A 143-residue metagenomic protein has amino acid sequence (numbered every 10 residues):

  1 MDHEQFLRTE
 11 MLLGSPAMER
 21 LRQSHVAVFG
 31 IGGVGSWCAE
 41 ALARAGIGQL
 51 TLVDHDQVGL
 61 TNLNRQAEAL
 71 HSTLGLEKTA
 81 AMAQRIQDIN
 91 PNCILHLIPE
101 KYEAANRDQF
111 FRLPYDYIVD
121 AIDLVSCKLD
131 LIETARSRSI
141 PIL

Functional and structural regions predicted by a protein language model:
M1-A27: N-terminal charged helix/coil linker that caps or initiates catalytic domains
R22-A43, Q49-D54: Glycine-rich adenosine-cofactor-binding loop
H25, G48-Q49, I94, P141: Residues at the starts of beta-strands that form the adenosine-phosphate
V34-A39, A43, L60, V119 (+1 more regions): Short glycine/serine/threonine-rich phosphate/pyrophosphate-binding segments that cradle anionic phosphate groups
I47-N90: Glycine-rich phosphate-binding loop and adjoining beta1-alpha1-beta2 segment of Rossmann-like nucleotide-binding folds
S72, C93-Y102: Conserved SAM-binding strand-loop segment of SAM-dependent methyltransferases
A105-P114: Short amphipathic alpha-helix with an adjacent loop that forms part of the alpha/beta core around
Y115-L143: E1/E1-like adenylate-forming module used to activate ubiquitin-like modifiers and sulfur-carrier proteins
